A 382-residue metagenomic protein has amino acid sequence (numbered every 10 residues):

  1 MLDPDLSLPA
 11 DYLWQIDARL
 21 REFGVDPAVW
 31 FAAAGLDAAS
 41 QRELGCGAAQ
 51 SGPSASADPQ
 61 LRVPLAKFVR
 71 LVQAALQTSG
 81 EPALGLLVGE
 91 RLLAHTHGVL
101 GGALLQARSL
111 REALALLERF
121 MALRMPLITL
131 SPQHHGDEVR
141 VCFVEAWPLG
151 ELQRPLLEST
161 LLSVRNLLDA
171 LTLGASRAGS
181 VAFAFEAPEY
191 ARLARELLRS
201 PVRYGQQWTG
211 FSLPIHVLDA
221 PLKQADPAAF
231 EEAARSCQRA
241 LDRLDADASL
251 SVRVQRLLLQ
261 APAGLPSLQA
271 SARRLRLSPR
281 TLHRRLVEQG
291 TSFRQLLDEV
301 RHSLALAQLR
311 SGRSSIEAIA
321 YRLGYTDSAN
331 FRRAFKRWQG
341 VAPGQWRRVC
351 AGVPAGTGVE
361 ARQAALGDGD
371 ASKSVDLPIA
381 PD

Functional and structural regions predicted by a protein language model:
M1-D137: N-terminal low-complexity or simple alpha-helical regulatory segments that function as activation/interaction modules
L8, E22, L152, L156 (+1 more regions): Short, contiguous, pocket-lining structural segments that sit at or immediately flank catalytic/ligand-binding sites
Q15, R70, A74, E112-L116 (+4 more regions): Long, highly charged amphipathic alpha-helices
A18, L36-A38, A94-V217: N-terminal regulatory/effector-sensing and dimerization cores that precede helix-turn-helix DNA-binding domains
P64, L157-T160, D298: Short, conserved glycine- and acidic-residue-centered signature motifs in active-site or ligand-binding loops
A187-L366, D370-D382: Extended mid-to-C-terminal alpha-helical interaction segments
